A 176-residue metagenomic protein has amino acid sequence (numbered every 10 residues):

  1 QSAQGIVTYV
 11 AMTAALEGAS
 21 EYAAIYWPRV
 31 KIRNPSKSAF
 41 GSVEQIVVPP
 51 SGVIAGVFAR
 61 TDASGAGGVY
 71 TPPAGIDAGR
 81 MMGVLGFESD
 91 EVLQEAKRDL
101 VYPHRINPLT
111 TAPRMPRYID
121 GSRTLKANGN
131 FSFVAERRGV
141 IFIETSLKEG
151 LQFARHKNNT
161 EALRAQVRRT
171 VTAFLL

Functional and structural regions predicted by a protein language model:
Q1-L176: Structured, hydrophobic secondary-structure cores that serve as assembly/anchoring elements
